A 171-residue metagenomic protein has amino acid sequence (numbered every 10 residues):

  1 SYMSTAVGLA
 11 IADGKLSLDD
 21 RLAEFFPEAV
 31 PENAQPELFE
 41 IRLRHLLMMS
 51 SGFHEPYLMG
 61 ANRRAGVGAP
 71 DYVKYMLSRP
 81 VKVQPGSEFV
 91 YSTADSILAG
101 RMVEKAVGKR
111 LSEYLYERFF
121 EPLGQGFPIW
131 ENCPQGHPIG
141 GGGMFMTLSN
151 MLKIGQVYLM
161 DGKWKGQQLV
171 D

Functional and structural regions predicted by a protein language model:
S1-D19, L46, A99-V103, M151-V157: Active-site SXXK
S1-Y2, L38-I41, V90-I97, F145-S149: Aromatic- and histidine-enriched alpha-helix N-cap/loop-to-helix transition segments that scaffold the rims
A12-F53, S78, V107-G142, M146: Active-site helix/loop module of the DD-peptidase/beta-lactamase fold, centered on the serine-lysine SxxK catalytic
L18-D19, L58-G60, K165-Q167: Surface-exposed patches in mature extracellular/periplasmic domains of secreted proteins
S51-N132: A small/polar active-site loop signature that marks catalytic segments
D95-M102, G140-K163: Active-site-proximal alpha-helical segments within enzyme catalytic domains
K109, E121, L159-D171: Catalytic loop of the DD-peptidase/beta-lactamase superfamily, centered on the K-T-G motif and neighboring
S112, Y116, L148-G155, D171: A general structural signal for well-ordered alpha-helical packing
